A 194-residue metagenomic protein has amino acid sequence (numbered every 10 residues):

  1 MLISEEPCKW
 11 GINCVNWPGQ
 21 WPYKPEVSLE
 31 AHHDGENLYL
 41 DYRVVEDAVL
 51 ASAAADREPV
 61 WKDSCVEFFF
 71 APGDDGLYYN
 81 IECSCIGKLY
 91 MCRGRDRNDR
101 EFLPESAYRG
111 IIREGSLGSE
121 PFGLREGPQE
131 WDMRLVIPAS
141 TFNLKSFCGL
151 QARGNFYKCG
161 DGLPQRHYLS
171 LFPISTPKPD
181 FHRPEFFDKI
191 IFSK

Functional and structural regions predicted by a protein language model:
M1-K194: Structural preference for beta-rich elements and adjacent junctions enriched in aromatics
